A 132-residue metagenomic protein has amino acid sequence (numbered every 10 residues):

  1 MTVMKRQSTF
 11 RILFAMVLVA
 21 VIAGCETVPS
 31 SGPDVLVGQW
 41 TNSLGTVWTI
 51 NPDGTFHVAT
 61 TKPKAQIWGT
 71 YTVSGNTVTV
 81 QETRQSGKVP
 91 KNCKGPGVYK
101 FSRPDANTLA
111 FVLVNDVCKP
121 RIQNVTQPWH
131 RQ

Functional and structural regions predicted by a protein language model:
V3-F14: Bacterial N-terminal signal peptides that target proteins for export
M16-V19: Short, linear, compositionally biased motifs with a strong N-terminal bias
V21-G24: C-terminal motif of bacterial Sec signal peptides marking the signal peptidase cleavage site
E26-T41, W48-N51, H130-Q132: N-terminal helix-cap/turn-to-beta initiation motif at the start of protein domains
T27-P29, A110-Q132: Edge beta-strand at a domain terminus
N42-S43, V47, V58-V117: Contiguous, well-ordered beta-strand patches that form the walls/edges of small beta-barrel/beta-sandwich domains
